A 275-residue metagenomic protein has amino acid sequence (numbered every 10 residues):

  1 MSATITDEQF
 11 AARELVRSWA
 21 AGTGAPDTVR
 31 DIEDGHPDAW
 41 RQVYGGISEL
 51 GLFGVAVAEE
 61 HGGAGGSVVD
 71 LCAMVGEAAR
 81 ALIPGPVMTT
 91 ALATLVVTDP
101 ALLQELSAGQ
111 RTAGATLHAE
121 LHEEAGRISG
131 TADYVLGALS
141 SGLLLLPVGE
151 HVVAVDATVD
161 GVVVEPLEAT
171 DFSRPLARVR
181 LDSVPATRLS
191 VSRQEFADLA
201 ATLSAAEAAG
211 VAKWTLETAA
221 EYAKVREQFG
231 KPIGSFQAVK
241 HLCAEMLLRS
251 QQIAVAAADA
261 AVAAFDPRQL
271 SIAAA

Functional and structural regions predicted by a protein language model:
M1-A81, R127, T202-A275: Alpha-helical interface subdomain recognition
Q9, T90-T94, G109: Structured catalytic cores of enzymes that bind and process phosphorylated ligands/cofactors
A25, A58, P86, D156 (+1 more regions): Generic structural signal for alpha-helix starts
V55-V57, T90, G114: Short beta-strands and strand-loop turn motifs
P84-P100: N-terminal glycine-rich flavin-associated loop
L95, P100-E217: FAD-binding core of flavoproteins
